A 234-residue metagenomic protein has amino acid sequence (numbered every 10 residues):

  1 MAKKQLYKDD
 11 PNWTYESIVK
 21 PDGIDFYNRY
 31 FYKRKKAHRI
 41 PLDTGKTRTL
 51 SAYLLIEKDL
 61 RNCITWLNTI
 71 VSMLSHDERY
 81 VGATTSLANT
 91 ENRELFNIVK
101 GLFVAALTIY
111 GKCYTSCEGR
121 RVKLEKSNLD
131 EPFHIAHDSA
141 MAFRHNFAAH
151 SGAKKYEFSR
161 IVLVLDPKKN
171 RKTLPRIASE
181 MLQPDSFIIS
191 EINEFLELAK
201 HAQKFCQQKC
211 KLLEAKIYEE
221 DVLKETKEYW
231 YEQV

Functional and structural regions predicted by a protein language model:
M1-S139, K154, S159-D166, N170-V234: Amphipathic alpha-helical interface segments
